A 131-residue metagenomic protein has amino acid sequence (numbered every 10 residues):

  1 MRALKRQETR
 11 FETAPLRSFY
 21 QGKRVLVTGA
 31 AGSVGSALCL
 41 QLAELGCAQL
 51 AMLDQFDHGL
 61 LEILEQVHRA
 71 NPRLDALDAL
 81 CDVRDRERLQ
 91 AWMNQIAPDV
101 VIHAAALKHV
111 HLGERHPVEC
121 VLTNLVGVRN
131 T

Functional and structural regions predicted by a protein language model:
M1-A97: N-terminal Rossmann/SDR dinucleotide-binding element
G35, V110-H111: Glycine/Thr-rich phosphate-binding loops of Rossmann-like dinucleotide-binding domains
Q49-F56, N94-I96, V100, R115-T131: NAD(P)-cofactor binding segment of oxidoreductase domains
D78, H109, P117: Generic anion/oxyanion-binding catalytic loop in active/binding sites
A104-K108: Conserved NAD(P)H cofactor-binding loop of Rossmann-fold oxidoreductase domains
